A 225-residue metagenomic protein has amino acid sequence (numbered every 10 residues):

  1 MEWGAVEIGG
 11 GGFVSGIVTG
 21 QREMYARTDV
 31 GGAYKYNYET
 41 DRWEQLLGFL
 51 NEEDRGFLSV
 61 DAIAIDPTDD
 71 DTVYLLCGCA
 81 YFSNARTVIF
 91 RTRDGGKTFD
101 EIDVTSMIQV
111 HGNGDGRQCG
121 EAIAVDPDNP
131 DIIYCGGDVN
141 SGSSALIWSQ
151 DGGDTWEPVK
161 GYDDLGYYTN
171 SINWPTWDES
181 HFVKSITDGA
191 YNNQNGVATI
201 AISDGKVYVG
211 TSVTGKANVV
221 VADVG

Functional and structural regions predicted by a protein language model:
M1-G225: Extracellular glycan-interacting surfaces
